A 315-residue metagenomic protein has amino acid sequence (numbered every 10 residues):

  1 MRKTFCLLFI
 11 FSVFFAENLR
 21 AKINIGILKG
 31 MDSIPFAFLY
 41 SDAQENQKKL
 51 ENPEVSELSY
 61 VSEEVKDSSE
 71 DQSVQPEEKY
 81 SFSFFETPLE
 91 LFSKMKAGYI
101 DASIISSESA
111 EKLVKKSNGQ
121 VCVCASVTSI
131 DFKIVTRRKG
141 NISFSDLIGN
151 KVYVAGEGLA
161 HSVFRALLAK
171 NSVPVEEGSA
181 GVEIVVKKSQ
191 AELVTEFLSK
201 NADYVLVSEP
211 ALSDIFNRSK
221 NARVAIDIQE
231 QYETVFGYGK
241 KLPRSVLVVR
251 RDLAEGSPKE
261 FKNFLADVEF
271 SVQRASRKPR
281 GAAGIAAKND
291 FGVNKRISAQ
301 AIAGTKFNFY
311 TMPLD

Functional and structural regions predicted by a protein language model:
T4-V13: Sec-dependent N-terminal signal peptides
A16-A21: Boundary at the C-terminal end of the N-terminal hydrophobic targeting segment
K22-V185, D203-E209, A225-I226: Short, glycine-/small- and polar/acidic-enriched structural segments that line small-molecule recognition paths
M31, N217, G281-D315: An extracytoplasmic/periplasmic, membrane-proximal ligand-sensing/linker region
D42, K170, P174, R218-N221 (+2 more regions): A short linear boundary/processing microfeature
E108, S117, V185, S189-I285: Pocket-lining segment of extracytoplasmic ligand-binding domains
D146-G149, V246, K306-F307: Flexible glycine/proline-enriched surface loops and loop-helix/loop-strand junctions
